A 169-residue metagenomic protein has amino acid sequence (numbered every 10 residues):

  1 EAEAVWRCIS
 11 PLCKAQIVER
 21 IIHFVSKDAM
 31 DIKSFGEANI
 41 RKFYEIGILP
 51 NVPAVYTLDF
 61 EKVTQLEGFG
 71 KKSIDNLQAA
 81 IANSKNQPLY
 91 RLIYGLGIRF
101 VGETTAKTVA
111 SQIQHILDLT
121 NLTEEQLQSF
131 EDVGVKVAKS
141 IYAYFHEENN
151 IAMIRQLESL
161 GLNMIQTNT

Functional and structural regions predicted by a protein language model:
E1-T169: Accessory alpha-helical DNA-binding modules that contact the DNA backbone or grooves
